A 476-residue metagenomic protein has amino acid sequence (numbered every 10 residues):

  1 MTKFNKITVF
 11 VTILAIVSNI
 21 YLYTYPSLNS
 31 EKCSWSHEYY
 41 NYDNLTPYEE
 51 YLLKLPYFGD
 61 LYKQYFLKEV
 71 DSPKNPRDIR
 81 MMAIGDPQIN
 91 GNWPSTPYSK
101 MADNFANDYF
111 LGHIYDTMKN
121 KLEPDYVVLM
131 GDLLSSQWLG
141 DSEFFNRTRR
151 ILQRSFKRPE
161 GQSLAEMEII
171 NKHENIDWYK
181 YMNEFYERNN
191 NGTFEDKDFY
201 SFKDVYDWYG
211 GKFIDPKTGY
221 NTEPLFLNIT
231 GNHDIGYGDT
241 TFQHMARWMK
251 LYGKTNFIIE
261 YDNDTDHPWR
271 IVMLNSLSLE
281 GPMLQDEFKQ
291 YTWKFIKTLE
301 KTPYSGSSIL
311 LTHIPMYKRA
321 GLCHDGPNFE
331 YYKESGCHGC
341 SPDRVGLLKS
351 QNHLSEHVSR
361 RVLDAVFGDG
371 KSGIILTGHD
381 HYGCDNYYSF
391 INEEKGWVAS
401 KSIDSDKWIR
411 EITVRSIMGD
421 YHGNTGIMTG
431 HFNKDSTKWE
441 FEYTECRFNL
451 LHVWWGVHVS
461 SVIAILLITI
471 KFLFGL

Functional and structural regions predicted by a protein language model:
T2-F145, R150, F156, Q162-K197: N-terminal active-site segment of His-dependent metallophosphoesterases
F4-L14, S18, L22-Y48, I258-Y261 (+3 more regions): Binuclear metal-dependent phosphoesterase catalytic core
N19-N29, R77-R80, E123-Y126, T222-F226 (+3 more regions): Loop/turn elements at helix/coil->beta-strand transitions in domains of secreted/extracellular proteins
P56-Y57, Q64-E69, W138-P303, I309 (+2 more regions): Extended active-site neighborhood of metal-dependent phosphoesterases/phosphodiesterases
D78-P94, I229-T230, P268-P282, I309-H313 (+3 more regions): Active-site-proximal beta-strand elements of phosphoester/diester hydrolases
A83-G85, V127-D132, L225-N232, I309-H313 (+2 more regions): Active-site neighborhood of phospho(di)ester-bond hydrolases with catalytic His/Asp-centered motifs
N90-N92, S136-W138, I235-G238, E280-P282 (+3 more regions): Short catalytic/ligand-binding loop motif for oxyanion handling, primarily in non-cytosolic enzymes, centered on
S278, Q285, K289, G306-K371: Active-site-proximal segments of metal-dependent phosphoesterases and phosphodiesterases across multiple
